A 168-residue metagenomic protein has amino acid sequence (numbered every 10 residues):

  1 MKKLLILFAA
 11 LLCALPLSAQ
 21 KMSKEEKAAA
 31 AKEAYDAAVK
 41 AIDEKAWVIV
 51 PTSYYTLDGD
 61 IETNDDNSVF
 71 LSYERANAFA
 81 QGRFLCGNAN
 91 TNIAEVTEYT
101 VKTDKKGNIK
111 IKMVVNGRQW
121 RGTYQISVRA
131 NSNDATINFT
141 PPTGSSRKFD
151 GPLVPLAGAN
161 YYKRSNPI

Functional and structural regions predicted by a protein language model:
M1-E25: Bacterial Sec-dependent N-terminal signal peptides
I6, I42, I49, I61 (+5 more regions): Weak global preference for isoleucine
A19, W47-I49, F70, Y99 (+1 more regions): Broad hydrophobic/π-residue packing in well-ordered secondary structure
M22-A89, Y161-R164: N-terminal secretory signal peptides
A38-V39, S68-S72, Y99-D104, Y124-A130: Short linear motifs in intrinsically disordered
E62-D65, A94, Q119-R121, A130: Short solvent-exposed loop/turn micro-motifs enriched in small/polar/acidic residues
G82-V115: Central antiparallel beta-sheet cores of small beta-barrel/beta-sandwich binding domains
T103-I168: Helix-rich interaction surfaces within compact, conserved domain-sized segments that mediate assembly or partner
